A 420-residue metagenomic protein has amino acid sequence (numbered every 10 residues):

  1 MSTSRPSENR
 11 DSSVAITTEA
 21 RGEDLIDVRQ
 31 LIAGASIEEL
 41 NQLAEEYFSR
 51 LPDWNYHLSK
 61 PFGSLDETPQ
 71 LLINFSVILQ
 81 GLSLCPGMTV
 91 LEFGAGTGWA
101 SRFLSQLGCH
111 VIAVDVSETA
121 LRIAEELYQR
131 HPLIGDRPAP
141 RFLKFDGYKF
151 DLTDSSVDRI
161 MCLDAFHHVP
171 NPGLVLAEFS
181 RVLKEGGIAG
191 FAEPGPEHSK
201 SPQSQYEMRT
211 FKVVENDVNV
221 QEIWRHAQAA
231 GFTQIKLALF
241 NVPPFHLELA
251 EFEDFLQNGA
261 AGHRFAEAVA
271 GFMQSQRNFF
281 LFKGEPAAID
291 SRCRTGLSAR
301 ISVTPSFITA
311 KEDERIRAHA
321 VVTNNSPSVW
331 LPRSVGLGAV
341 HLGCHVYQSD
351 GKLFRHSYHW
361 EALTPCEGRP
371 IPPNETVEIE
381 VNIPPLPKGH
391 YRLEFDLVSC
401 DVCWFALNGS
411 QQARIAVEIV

Functional and structural regions predicted by a protein language model:
S2-S83: Conserved class I S-adenosyl-L-methionine
G94-G96: Class I SAM-dependent methyltransferase "Motif I" SAM/SAH-binding loop
W99-K149: Class I SAM-dependent methyltransferase SAM/SAH-binding core
F142, S204, I235-I301: A C-terminal cap/extension of S-adenosyl-L-methionine-dependent methyltransferases that defines the acceptor-substrate
M161: A conserved beta-strand element that flanks and buttresses the S-adenosyl-L-methionine
G173-I188: A short glycine-rich, Lys/Arg-flanked "PGG" loop and its adjoining helix->strand segment in the class I
I188-K212: Conserved class I S-adenosyl-L-methionine
E215-G231, L237: Short alpha-helix
